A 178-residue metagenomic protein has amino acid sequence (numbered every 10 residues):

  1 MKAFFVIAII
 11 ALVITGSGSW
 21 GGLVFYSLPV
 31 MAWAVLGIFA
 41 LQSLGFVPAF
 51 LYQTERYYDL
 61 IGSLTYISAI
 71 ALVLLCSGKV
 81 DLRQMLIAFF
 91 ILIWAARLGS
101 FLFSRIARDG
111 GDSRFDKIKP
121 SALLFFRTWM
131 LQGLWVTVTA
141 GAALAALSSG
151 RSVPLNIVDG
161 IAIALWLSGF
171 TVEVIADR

Functional and structural regions predicted by a protein language model:
M1-R178: Membrane-anchoring alpha-helices and their flanking helix-loop junctions
